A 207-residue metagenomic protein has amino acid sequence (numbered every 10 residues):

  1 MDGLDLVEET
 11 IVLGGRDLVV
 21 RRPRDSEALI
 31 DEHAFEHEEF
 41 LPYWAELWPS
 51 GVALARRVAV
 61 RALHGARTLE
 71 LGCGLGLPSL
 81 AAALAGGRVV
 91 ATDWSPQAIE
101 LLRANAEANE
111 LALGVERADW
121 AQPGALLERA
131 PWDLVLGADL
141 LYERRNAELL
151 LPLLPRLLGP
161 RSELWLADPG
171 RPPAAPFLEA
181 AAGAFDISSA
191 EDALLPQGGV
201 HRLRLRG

Functional and structural regions predicted by a protein language model:
M1-G207: S-adenosylmethionine-dependent methyltransferases
